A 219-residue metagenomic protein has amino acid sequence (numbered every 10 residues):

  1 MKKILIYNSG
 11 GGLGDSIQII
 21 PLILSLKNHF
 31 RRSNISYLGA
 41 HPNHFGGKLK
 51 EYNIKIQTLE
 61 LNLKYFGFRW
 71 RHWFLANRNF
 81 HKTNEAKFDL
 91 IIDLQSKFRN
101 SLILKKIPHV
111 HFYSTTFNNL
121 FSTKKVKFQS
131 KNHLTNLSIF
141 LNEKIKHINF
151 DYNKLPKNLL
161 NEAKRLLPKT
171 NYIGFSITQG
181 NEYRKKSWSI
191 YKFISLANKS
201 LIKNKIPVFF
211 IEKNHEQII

Functional and structural regions predicted by a protein language model:
M1-I219: Catalytic machinery of carbohydrate-active enzymes, primarily nucleotide-sugar-dependent glycosyltransferases
